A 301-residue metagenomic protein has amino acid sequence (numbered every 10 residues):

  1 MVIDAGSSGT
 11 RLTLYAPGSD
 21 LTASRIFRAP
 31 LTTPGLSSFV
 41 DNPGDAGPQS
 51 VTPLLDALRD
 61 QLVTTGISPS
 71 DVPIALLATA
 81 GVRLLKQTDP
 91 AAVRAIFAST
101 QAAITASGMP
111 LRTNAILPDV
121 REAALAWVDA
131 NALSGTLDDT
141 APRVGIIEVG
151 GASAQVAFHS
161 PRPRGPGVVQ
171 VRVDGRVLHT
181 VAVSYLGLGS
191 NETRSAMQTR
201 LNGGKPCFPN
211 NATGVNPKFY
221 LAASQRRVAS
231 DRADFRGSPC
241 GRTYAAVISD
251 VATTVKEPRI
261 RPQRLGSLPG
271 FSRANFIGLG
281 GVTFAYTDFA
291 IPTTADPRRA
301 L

Functional and structural regions predicted by a protein language model:
M1-I3, P17: Broad, structure-driven detector of short, well-ordered beta-strand segments within folded domains
I3-R11, I147-S153: A short acidic Gly-Thr/Ser loop motif
S8-G9, S19-L21, R83: Primarily extracytoplasmic ectodomains and periplasmic/lumenal surface modules that are beta-strand-rich
T10, T22, F39-D41: Short, solvent-exposed loop/turn elements at domain surfaces
L14, T33-P69, A75, G81-I146 (+1 more regions): Helical "lid/coupling" subdomains associated with nucleotide-phosphate turnover
S19-F27, G165: Beta-strand initiation motifs
P30: Conserved ATP-binding subdomain of kinase catalytic cores across diverse folds
